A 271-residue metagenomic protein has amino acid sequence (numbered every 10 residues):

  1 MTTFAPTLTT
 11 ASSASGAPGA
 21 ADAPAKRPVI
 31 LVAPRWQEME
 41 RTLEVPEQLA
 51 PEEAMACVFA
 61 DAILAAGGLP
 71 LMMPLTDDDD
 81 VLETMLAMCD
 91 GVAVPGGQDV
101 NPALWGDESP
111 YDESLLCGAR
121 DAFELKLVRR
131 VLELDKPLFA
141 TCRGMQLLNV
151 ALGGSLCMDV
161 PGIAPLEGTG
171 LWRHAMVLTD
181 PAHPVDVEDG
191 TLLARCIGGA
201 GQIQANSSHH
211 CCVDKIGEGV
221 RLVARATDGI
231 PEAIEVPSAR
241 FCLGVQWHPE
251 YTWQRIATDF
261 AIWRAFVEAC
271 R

Functional and structural regions predicted by a protein language model:
M1-F139, V150-L152, C157, P161-I197 (+5 more regions): N-terminal beta1-alpha1 cap of cysteine-dependent amidohydrolase-like domains
C142: Conserved G/P- and acidic residue-centered "switch" motifs that form tight phosphate/ATP-binding loops in soluble
M145-L148: Hydrophobic, aromatic-enriched interface-forming segments
L243-Q246: Active-site-proximal beta-strand elements of phosphoester/diester hydrolases
